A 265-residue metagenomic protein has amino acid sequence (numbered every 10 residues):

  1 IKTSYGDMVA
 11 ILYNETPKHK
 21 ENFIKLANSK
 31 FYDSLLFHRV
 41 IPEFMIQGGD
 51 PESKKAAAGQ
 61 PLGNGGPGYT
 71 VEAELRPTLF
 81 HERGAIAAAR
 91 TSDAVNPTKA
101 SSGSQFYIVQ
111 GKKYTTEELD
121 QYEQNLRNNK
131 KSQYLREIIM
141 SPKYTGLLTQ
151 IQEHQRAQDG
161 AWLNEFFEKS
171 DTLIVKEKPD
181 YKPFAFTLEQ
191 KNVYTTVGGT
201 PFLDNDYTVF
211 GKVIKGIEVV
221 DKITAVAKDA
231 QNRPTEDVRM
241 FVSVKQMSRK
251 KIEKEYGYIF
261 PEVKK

Functional and structural regions predicted by a protein language model:
I1-K265: Cyclophilin-like peptidyl-prolyl cis-trans isomerases
